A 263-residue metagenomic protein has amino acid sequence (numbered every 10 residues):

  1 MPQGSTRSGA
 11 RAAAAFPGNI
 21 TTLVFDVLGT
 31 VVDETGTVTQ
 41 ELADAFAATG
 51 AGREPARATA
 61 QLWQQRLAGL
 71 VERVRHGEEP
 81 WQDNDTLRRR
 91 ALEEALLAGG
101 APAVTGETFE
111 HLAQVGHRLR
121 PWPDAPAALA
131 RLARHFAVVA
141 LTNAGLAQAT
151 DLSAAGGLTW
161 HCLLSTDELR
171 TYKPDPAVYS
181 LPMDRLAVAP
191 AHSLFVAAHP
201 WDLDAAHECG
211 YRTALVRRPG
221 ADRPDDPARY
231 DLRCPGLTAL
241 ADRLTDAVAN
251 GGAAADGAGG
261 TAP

Functional and structural regions predicted by a protein language model:
P2-L23, A130, L141-P263: Asp-based, Mg2+/Mn2+-dependent phosphohydrolase catalytic module
F16-P123: N-terminal helical cap/lid subdomain that shapes the substrate entry/recognition surface in HAD-like hydrolases
T86-A91, A127, A177, P235: Generic recognition of short, well-ordered alpha-helical interface segments
P123-D124, A198: Short, conserved clusters of charged catalytic residues that mark active-site and nucleotide-handling motifs
D124-H135: Catalytic-core regions built around general acid/base machinery
H135-F136, G210: Glycine-centered short loops/turns at secondary-structure junctions
